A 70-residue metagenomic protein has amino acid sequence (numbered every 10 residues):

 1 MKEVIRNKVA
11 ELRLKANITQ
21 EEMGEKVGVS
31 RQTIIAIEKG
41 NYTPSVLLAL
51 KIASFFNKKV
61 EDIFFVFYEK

Functional and structural regions predicted by a protein language model:
M1-K15: A short, Lys/Arg-rich alpha-helix, primarily the initiator
L14, E25, S54: Alpha-helical residues within the helix-turn-helix
L14, G28, K39-G40, Y68: Residue-level detection of the helix-turn-helix DNA-binding "recognition helix"
I18-A36: Short alpha-helical DNA-recognition segment
N41-K51: Short, basic-rich loop-to-helix N-cap that marks the start of a DNA-contacting helix
S54, F64-K70: Short, charged recognition helix plus adjacent turn of helix-turn-helix-like nucleic-acid-binding domains
